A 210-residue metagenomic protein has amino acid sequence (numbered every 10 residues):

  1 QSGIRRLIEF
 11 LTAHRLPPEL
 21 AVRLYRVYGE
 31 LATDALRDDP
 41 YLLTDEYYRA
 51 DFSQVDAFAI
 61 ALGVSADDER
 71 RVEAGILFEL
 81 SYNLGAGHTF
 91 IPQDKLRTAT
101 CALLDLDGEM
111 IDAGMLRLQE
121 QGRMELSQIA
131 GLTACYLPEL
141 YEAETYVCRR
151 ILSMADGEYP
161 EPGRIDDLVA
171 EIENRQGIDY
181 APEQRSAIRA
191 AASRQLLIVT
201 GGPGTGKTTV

Functional and structural regions predicted by a protein language model:
Q1-V210: Conserved ATP-binding/catalytic motifs of P-loop helicase motor domains
